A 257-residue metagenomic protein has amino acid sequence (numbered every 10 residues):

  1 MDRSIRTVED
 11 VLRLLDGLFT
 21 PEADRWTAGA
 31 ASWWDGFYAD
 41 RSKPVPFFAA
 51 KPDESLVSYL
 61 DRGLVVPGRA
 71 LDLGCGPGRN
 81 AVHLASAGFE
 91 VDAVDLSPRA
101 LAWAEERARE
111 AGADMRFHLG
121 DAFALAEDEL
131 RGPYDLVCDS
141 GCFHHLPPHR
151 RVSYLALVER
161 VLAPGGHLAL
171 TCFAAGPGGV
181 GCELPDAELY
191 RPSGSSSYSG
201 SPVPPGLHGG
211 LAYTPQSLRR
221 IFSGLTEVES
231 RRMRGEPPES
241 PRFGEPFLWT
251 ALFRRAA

Functional and structural regions predicted by a protein language model:
M1-L73, P77-G132, L146-V161, G166-A257: Class I (Rossmann-like) S-adenosyl-L-methionine-dependent methyltransferase catalytic domain, capturing the SAM-binding
D135: Conserved acidic residues
C138: A conserved beta-strand element that flanks and buttresses the S-adenosyl-L-methionine
G141-H145: Short catalytic micro-motifs in class I SAM-dependent methyltransferases
